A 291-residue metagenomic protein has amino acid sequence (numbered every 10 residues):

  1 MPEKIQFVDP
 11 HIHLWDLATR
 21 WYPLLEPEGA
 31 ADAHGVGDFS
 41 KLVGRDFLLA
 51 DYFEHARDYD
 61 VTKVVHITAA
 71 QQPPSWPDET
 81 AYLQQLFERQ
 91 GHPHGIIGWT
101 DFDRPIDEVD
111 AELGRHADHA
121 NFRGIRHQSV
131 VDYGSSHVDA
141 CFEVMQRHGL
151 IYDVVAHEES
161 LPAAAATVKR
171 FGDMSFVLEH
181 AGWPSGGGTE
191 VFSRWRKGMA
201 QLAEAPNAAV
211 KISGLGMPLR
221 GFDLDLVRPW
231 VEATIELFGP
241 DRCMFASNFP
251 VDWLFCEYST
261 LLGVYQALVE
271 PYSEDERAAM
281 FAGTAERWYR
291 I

Functional and structural regions predicted by a protein language model:
M1-V8, T19-E54, K63, A233 (+2 more regions): Mid-to-C-terminal alpha-helical segments outside catalytic/metal-binding sites
F7-L17, L178-A181: Histidine-centered catalytic micro-motifs
H11, V64, L83, I96 (+6 more regions): Conserved, mostly hydrophobic/aromatic
H13, A70, V130, G182 (+2 more regions): Catalytic metal-binding/acid-base residues of hydrolase active sites
D32-Q72, H92-D101, R123-H127, L150-Y152: Divalent metal-dependent hydrolysis catalytic cores, especially in the metallo-beta-lactamase
Q71-S160, A166, K211-P218: Active-site gating/metal-coordination segments in enzymes
W76-R89, P229-E236, L261-L268: Short, electropositive alpha-helical surface patch
D132-M244: Catalytic pocket-lining loop regions of alpha/beta-barrel enzymes, especially the amidohydrolase/enolase/GH5 lineages
